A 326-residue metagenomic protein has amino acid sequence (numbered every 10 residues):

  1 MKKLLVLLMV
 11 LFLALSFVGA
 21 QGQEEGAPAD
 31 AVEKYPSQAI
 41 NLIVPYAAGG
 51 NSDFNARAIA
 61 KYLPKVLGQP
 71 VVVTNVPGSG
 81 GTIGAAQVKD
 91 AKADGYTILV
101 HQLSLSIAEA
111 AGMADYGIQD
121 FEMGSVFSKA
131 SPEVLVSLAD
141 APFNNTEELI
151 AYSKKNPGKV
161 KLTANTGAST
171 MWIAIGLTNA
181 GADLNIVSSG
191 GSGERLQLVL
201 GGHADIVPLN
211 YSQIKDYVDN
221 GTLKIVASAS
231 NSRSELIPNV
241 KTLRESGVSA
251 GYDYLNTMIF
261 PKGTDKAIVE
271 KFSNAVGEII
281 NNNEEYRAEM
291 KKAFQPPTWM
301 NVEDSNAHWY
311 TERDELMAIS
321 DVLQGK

Functional and structural regions predicted by a protein language model:
M1-L4: Positively charged n-region of N-terminal signal peptides that target proteins for export
L8-S16: Bacterial N-terminal signal peptides
Q23, G49, L103-S104, L138-F143 (+5 more regions): Short coil/turn segments
Q23-D120, K159, S169, A180-I206 (+3 more regions): N-terminal (or domain-start) structured segment
S37-A39, N179, L184, K266-K326: An extracytoplasmic/periplasmic, membrane-proximal ligand-sensing/linker region
D90-G95, A110-E194, L243, L255-E289: Hinge/capping helix and adjacent helix->loop/strand transition within the periplasmic-binding protein
L103-A114, T170-N179, I206-N239, R287: A ligand-binding cleft/hinge motif common to bilobed small-molecule-binding domains
I214-N283, T311-D314: C-terminal lobe and pocket-closing loops of periplasmic/extracytoplasmic Venus-flytrap solute-binding proteins
